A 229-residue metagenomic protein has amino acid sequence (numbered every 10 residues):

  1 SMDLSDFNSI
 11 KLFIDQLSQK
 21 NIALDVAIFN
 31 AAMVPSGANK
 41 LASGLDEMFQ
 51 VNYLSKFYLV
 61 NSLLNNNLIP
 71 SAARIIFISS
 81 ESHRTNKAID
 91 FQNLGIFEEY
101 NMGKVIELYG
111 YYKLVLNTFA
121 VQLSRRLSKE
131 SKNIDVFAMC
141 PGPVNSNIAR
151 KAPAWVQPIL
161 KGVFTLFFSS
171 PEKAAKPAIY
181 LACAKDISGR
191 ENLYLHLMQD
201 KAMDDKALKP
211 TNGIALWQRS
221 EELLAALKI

Functional and structural regions predicted by a protein language model:
S1-N147, A226-I229: Rossmann-fold NAD(P)H-dependent dehydrogenase/reductase core
S9, S55, V115, S170-K173 (+2 more regions): Soluble or luminal CAZymes and related metallo-dependent hydrolases
D15, Q19, K206, T211-I229: Non-catalytic terminal and boundary segments that flank Rossmann-like NAD(P)-dependent oxidoreductase
Q92-N93, N145-G162: A glycine/serine/threonine-rich, flexible loop-to-helix segment that serves as the NAD(P) cofactor-binding "lid"
G162-M203, L208-I214: C-terminal helical subdomain
